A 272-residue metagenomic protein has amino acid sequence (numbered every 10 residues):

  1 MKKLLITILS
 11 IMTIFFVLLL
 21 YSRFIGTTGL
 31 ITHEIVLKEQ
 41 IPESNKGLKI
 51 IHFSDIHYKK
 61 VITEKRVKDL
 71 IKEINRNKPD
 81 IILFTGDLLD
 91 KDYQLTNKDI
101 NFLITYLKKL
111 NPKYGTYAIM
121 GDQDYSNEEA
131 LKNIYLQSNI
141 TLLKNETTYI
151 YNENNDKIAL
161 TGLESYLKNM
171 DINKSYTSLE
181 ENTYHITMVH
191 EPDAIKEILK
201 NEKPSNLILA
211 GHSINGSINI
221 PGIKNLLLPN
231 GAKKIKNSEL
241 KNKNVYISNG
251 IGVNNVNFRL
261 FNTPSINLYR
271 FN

Functional and structural regions predicted by a protein language model:
M1-E43: N-terminal membrane-anchoring alpha-helices
S44-T141, Y149: Membrane-embedded segments
G47-H57, D156-S165, I186-H190, N244-N249: Active-site-proximal beta-strand elements of phosphoester/diester hydrolases
H57, L88-L89, Q123-D124, T147-T148 (+4 more regions): Catalytic metal-binding/acid-base residues of hydrolase active sites
N77, L107-P112, T177-E181, L199-K203: Short, conserved loop/helix-junction motifs that constitute active-site signature segments in enzyme catalytic cores
D80-I81, Y117, I140-T141, I158 (+2 more regions): Short, Asp-centered acidic motifs that coordinate Mg2+ and/or phosphate in catalytic or ligand-binding sites
Q137-I140, E146, N152-K200, R259-L260: Binuclear metal-dependent hydrolase catalytic cores centered on His/Asp/Glu-rich metal-binding motifs
P192-R270: Conserved beta-sheet core of the metallophosphoesterase superfamily
